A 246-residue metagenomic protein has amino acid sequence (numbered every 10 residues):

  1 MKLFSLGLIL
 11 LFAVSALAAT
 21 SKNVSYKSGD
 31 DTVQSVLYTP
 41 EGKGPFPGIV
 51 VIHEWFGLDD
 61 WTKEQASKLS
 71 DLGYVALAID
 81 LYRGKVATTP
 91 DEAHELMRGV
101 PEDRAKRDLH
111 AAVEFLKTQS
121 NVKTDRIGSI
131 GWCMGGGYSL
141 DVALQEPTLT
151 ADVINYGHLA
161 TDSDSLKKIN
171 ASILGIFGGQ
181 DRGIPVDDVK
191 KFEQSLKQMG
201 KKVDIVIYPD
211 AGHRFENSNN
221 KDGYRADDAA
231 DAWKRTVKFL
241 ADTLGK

Functional and structural regions predicted by a protein language model:
M1-I9: Sec-dependent signal peptide recognition, specifically the positively charged N-region followed immediately by
A13-A16: N-terminal signal peptide c-region/cleavage motif recognized by signal peptidases
N23-Q119, F215-N220: Serine-hydrolase catalytic machinery in alpha/beta-hydrolase-like enzymes
V36, K197-K246: C-terminal catalytic histidine-bearing segment of alpha/beta-hydrolase fold enzymes
A111-N170: Primarily recognizes the serine-hydrolase "nucleophile elbow" in alpha/beta-hydrolase and SGNH/GDSL folds
I169, G175-F177: Short beta-strand/loop motif that positions the catalytic acidic residue of the alpha/beta-hydrolase fold
Q180-I184: Acidic catalytic loop of the alpha/beta-hydrolase fold
P185-S195: Short alpha-helix in the alpha/beta-hydrolase fold that links the catalytic acid
